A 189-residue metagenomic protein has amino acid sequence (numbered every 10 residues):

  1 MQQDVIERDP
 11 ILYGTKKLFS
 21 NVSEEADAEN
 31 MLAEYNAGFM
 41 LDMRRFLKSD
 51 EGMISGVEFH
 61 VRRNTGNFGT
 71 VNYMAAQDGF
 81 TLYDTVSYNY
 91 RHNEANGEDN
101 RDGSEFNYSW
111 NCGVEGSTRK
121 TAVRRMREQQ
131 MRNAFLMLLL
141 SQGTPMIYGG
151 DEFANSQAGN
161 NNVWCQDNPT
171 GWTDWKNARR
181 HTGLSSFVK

Functional and structural regions predicted by a protein language model:
Q2-G149, W164: Conserved alpha/beta catalytic core and glycan-binding cleft of carbohydrate-active enzymes
V22-E25, A158-G159, L184: Short, solvent-exposed polar/charged micro-motifs at secondary-structure junctions
E105, G159, N168: Residue-level signal for pocket-adjacent positions within structured domains
C112, Q166, D174-N177: Intrinsic disorder/low-complexity segments enriched in polar/charged and small flexible residues
Y148-F153, Q157-A158: Short acidic/histidine-rich active-site segments
F153, V163, D167-G171: Conserved, charged catalytic cores of large soluble enzymes
W172-K189: A short, structured beta-strand-centered segment in the mid-to-C-terminal lobe of catalytic cores from group-transfer
